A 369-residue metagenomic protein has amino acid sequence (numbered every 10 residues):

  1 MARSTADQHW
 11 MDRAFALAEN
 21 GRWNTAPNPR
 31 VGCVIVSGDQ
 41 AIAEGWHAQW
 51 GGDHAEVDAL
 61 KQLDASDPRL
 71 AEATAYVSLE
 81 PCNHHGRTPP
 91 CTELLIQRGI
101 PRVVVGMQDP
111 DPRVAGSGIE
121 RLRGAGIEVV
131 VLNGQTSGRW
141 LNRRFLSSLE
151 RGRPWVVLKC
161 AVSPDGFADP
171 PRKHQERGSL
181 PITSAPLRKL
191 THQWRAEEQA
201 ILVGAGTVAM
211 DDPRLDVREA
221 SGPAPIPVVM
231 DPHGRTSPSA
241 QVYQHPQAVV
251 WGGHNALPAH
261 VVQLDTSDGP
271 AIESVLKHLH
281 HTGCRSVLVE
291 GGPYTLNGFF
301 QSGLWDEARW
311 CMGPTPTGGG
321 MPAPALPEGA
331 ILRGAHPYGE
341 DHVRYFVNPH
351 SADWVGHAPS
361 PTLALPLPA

Functional and structural regions predicted by a protein language model:
A2-P29, R87, W155-A369: Enzymes that bind and transform nitrogen-containing heteroaromatic metabolites
D12, A16-E19, A43, H54-V57 (+5 more regions): A broad detector of short, well-ordered amphipathic alpha-helices that serve as recognition/interaction surfaces
L17, G21, S66, C82 (+6 more regions): Change "in soluble alpha/beta enzymes" to "in soluble alpha/beta proteins
G32: Helix-turn-helix
I35-S137, F300: Zn2+-dependent cytidine deaminase-like catalytic core
S37-G38, E150-R151, V347-P349: Active-site beta-strand termini and strand-to-loop segments that position acidic
P68-A71, R98, R151, A196 (+2 more regions): Structured loop/turn residues at beta-strand edges in well-structured enzyme cores
N142-R153: Flexible, polar/acidic helix-loop-strand segments at domain edges
